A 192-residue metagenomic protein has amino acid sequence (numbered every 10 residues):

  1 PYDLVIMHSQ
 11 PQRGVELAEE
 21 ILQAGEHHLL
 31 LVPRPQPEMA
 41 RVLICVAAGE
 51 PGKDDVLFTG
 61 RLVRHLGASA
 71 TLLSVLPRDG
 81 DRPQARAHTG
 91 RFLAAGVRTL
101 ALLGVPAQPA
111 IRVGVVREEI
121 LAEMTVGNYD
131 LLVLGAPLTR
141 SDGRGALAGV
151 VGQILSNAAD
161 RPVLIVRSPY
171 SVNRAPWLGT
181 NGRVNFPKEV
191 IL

Functional and structural regions predicted by a protein language model:
P1-R41, E123-L192: Gly/Ser-rich helix-loop-strand patches that form or flank binding pockets for ribonucleotide-derived cofactors
H8, A110-I111: Structural motif
Q12, G49-E50, G114: Short, surface-exposed acidic/glycine-rich loop or hinge patches that mediate macromolecular interfaces
R13-G14, D55, F92, V116 (+1 more regions): Residue-level preference for nonpolar/small residues embedded in alpha-helices
A24, P37, R41-A110, Y129 (+3 more regions): Small/aliphatic-rich secondary-structure junction motif
T59, E119-I120: Generic hydrophobic alpha-helical segments
R112-E119: Charged docking surfaces used in two-component/phosphorelay signaling
